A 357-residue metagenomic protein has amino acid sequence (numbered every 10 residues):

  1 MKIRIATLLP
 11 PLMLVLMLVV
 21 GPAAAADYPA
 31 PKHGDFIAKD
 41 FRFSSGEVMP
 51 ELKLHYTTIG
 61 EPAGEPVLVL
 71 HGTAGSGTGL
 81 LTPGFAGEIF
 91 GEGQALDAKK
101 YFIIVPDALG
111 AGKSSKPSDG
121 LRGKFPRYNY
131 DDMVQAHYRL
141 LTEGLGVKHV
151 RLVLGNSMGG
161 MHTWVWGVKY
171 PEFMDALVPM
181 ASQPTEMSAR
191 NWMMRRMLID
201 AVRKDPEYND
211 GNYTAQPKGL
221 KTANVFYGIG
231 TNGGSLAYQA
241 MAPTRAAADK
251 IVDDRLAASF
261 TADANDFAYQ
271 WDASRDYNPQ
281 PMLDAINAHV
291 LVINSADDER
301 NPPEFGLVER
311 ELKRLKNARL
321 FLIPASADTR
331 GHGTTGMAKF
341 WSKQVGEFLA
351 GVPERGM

Functional and structural regions predicted by a protein language model:
T57-D119, L307: N-terminal cap/lid subdomain of alpha/beta-hydrolase-fold enzymes
F90-G144, K148, E186, R190-Y208 (+1 more regions): Cap/lid segment of the alpha/beta-hydrolase catalytic domain
K148-S188: Conserved hydrolase catalytic core segment
F173-A257: Alpha/beta-hydrolase-fold enzymes
D266-M282: Active-site nucleophile elbow and catalytic-triad environment of alpha/beta-hydrolase enzymes
I286, V292-N294: Short beta-strand/loop motif that positions the catalytic acidic residue of the alpha/beta-hydrolase fold
E299-L307: Conserved alpha/beta-hydrolase "acid-adjacent" motif
A318-M357: Catalytic active-site module of serine/aspartate enzymes centered on a nucleophile-bearing elbow/loop
